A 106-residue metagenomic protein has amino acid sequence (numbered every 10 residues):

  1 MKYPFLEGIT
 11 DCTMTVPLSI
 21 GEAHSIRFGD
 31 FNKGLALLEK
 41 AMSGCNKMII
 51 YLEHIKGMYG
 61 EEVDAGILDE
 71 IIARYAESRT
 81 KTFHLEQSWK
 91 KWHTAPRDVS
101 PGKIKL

Functional and structural regions predicted by a protein language model:
M1-L106: Amphipathic alpha-helical assembly/interaction segments
